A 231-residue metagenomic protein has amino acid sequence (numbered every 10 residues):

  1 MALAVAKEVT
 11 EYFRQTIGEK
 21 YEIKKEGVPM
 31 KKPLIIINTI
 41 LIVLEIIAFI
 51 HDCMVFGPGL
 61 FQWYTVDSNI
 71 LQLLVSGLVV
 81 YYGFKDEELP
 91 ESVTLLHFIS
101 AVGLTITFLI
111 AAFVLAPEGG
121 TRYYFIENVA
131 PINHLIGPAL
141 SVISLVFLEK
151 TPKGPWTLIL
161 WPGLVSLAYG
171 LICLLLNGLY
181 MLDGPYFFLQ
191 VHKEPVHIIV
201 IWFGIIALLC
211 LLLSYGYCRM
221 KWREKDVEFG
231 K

Functional and structural regions predicted by a protein language model:
Y12-P29: Short, Lys/Arg-enriched N-terminal segments with co-localized hydrophobic residues within the first ~10-30 amino acids
G27-I40: N-terminal membrane topogenic signal
I50-P58, A112-R122: Juxtamembrane "helix-exit" motif on the non-cytosolic side of transmembrane helices
P58-V66, S92-V93, G120-I132, T157-L158 (+1 more regions): Non-cytosolic membrane-interface motifs at loop->transmembrane helix junctions
F84-L96, E149-T157: Membrane-interface helix-boundary motifs at transmembrane edges
N128-A139, G204: Membrane-interface loop-to-helix entry segments
P138-G154: Alpha-helical transmembrane segments in multipass membrane proteins, preferentially the mid-helix core
Y180-G216: Membrane-interface transmembrane-helix boundary segments in multi-pass integral membrane proteins
